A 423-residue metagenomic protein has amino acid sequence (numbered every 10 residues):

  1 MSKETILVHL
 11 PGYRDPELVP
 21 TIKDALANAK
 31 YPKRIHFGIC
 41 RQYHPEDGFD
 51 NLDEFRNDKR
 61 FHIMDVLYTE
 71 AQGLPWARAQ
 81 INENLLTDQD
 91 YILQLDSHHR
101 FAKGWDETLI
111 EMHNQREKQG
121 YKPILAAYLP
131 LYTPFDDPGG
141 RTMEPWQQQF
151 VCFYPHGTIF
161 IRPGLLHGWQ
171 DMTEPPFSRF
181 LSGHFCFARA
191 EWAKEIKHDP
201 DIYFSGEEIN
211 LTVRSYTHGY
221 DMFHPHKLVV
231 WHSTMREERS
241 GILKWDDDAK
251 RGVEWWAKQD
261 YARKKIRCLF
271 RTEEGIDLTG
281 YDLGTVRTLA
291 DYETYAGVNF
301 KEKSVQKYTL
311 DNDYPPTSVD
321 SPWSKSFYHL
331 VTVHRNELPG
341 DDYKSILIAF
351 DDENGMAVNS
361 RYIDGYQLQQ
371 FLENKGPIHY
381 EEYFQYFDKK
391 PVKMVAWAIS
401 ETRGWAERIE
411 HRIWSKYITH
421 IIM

Functional and structural regions predicted by a protein language model:
M1-S2, D320: Short boundary motifs at domain starts and secondary-structure transition points
K3-V286, D291: Catalytic cores of eukaryotic secretory-pathway lumenal/extracellular enzymes that build and remodel glycoconjugates
P138, F160-M172, S178-F187, R239-M423: Terminal low-complexity segments of carbohydrate-biosynthetic enzymes
